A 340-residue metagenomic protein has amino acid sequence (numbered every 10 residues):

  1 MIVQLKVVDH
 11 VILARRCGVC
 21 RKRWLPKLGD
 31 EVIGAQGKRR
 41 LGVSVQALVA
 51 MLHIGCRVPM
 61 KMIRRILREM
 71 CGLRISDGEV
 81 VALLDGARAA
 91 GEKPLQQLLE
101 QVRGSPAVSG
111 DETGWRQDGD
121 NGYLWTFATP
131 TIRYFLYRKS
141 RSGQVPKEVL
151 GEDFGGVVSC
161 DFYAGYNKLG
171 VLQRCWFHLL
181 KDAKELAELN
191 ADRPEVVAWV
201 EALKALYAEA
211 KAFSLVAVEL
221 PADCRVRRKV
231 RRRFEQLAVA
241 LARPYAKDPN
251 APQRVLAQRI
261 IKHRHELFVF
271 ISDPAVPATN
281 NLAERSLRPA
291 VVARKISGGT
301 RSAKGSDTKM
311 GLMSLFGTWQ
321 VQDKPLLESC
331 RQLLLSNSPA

Functional and structural regions predicted by a protein language model:
M1-V3, A290: Histidine-centered nuclease catalytic patch
Q4-I12: Short, flexible, mixed-charge glycine/proline-rich loop motifs that serve as phosphate/nucleic-acid-contacting
I12-A340: Catalytic center-proximal scaffold of phosphoryl-transfer enzymes
